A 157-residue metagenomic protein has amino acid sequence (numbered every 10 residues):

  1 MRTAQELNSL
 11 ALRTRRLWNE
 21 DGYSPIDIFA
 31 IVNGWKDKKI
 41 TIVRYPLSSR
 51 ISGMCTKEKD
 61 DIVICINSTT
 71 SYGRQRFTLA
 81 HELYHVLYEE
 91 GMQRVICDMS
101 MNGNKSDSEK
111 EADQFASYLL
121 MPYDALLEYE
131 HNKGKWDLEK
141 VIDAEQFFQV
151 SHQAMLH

Functional and structural regions predicted by a protein language model:
M1-H157: Active-site hotspot residues in diverse enzymes, especially metal/ion-binding acidic/histidine motifs
